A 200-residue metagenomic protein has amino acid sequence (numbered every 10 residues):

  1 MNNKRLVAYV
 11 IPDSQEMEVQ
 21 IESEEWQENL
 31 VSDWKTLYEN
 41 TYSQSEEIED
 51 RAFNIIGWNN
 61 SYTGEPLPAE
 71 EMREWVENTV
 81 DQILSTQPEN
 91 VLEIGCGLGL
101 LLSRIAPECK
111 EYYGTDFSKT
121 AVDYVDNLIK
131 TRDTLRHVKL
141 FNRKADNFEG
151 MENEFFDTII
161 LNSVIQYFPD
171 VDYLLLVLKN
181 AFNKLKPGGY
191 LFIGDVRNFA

Functional and structural regions predicted by a protein language model:
M1-E39, L98, F141, D146-M151: AMP-dependent adenylate-forming
E71-N90: Conserved alpha-helix/loop element of class I SAM-dependent methyltransferases that forms part of the SAM/SAH-binding
L98-C109: Conserved SAM-binding loop of SAM-dependent methyltransferases across substrates and taxa, primarily the Class I
E111-D116: Conserved SAM-binding motif I beta-strand of class I
S118-T120: Conserved SAM/SAH-binding beta-strand->alpha-helix loop
V125-D126: Conserved SAM-binding loop
G150-I159: A short acidic, Gly/Pro-enriched loop at the edge of an enzyme's catalytic core that lines a small-molecule cofactor
L175-Y190: A short glycine-rich, Lys/Arg-flanked "PGG" loop and its adjoining helix->strand segment in the class I
